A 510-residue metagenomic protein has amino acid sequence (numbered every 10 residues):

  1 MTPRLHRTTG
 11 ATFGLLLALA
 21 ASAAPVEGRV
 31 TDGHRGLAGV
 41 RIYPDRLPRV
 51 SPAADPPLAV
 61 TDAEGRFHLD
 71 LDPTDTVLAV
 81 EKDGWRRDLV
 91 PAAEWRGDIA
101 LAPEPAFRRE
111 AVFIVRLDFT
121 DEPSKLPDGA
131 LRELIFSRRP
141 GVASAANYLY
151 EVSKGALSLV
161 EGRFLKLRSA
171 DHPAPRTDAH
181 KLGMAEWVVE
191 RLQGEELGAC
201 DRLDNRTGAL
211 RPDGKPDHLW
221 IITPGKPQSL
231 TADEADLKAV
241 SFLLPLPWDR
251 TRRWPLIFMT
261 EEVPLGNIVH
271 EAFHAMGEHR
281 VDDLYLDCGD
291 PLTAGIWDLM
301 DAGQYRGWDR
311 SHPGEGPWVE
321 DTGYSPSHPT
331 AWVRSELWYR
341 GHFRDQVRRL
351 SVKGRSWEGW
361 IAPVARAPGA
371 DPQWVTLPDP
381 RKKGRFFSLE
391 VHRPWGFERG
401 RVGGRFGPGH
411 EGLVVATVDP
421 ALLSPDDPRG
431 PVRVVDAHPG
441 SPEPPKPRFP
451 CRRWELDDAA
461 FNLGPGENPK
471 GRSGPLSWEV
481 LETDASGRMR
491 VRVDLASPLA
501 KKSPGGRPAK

Functional and structural regions predicted by a protein language model:
G10-A20: Bacterial N-terminal signal peptides
A24-V26, D32-V50: Short, ordered, surface-exposed loop/turn motifs in non-cytosolic proteins
A38, P48-H68: Short, acidic Ser/Thr/Gly-rich low-complexity loop/linker segments typical of extracellular and cell-surface proteins
R49-V50, T76-A93: A short, solvent-exposed loop/turn motif at the edges and junctions of modular extracellular/periplasmic domains
H68-T76: Short Pro-Gly-centered beta-turn/loop motif in secreted/extracellular proteins
A100-V263, I268-A272, L286, R381 (+5 more regions): Zn2+-dependent metallopeptidase catalytic core
D118, K125-L126, A146-N147, E151-A156 (+3 more regions): Non-catalytic C-terminal accessory/binding modules of secreted extracellular proteins
H218-G403: Extracellular hydrolytic enzyme modules, especially secreted metalloproteases of the metzincin/thermolysin-like class
